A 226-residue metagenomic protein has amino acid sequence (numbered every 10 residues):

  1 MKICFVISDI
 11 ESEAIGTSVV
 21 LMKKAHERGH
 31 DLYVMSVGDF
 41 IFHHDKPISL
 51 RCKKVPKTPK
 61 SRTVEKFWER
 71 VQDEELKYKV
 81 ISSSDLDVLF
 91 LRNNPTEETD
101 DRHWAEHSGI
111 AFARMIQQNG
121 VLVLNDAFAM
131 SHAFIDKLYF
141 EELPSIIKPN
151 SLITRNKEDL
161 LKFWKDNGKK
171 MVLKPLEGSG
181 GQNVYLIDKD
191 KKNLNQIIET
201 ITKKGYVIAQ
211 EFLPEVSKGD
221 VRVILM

Functional and structural regions predicted by a protein language model:
M1-C4: Extreme N-terminal starter segment of soluble prokaryotic enzymes
S8, V19, K157-E158, N167-K169 (+1 more regions): Phosphate-binding site of ATP-dependent enzymes
I10-E27, Y33-N150: Conserved N-proximal alpha/beta basic substrate-recognition cap immediately N-terminal to, or forming the N-lobe
A25, I116-Q117, W164, T202 (+1 more regions): A generic structural signal for well-ordered alpha-helical segments
I81-D85, K165-D166, I201-T202: Flexible, charged surface loops at secondary-structure boundaries
V123-L124, V172, I208: Structural detector of well-ordered beta-strand residues that form the stable sheet scaffold of enzyme domains
S145-G168: Rossmann-like NAD(P)H-binding beta-loop-alpha module
